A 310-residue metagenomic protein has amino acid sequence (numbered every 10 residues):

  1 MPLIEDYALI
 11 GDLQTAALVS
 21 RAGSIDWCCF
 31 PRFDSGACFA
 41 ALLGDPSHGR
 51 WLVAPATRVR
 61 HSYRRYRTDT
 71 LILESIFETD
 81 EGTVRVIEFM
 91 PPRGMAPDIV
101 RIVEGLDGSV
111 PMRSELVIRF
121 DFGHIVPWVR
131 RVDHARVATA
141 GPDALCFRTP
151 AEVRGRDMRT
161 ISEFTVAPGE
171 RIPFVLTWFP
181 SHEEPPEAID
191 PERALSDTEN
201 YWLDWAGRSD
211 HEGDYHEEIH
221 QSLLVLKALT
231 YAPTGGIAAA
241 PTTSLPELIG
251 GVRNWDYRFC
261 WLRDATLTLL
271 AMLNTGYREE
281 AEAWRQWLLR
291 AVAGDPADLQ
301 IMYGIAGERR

Functional and structural regions predicted by a protein language model:
M1-R310: Acidic, mature catalytic/reactive cores of soluble proteins
